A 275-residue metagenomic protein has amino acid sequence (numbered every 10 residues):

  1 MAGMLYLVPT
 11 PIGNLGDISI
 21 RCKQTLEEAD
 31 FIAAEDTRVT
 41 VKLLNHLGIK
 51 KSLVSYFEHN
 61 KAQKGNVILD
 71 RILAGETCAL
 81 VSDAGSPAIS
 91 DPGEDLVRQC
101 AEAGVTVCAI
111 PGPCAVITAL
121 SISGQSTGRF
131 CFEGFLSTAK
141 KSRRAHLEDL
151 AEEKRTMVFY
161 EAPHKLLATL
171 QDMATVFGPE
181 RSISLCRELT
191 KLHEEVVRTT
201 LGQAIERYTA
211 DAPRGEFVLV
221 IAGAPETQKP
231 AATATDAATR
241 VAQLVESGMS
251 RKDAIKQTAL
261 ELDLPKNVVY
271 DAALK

Functional and structural regions predicted by a protein language model:
M1-F57: Glycine-rich, flexible N-terminal cofactor/catalytic loop recognition
A2, T156, P163-K275: A contiguous loop/helix-start segment that scaffolds small-molecule binding in enzyme catalytic cores
G3-L5, A74-A79, R155-T156: Loop/turn-to-beta-strand initiation segments
L26-I32, G104-C108, T156-M157: Short active-site oxyanion
V54-Q63, L136-K140: Conserved helicase motor
P92-E94, R251: Glycine-centered tight-turn and secondary-structure capping sites
D95-E153: Class I SAM-dependent methyltransferase SAM-binding "motif I" and its flanking Rossmann-like core
A109-G112, F159, L185: General beta-strand structural signal in soluble alpha/beta enzymes
